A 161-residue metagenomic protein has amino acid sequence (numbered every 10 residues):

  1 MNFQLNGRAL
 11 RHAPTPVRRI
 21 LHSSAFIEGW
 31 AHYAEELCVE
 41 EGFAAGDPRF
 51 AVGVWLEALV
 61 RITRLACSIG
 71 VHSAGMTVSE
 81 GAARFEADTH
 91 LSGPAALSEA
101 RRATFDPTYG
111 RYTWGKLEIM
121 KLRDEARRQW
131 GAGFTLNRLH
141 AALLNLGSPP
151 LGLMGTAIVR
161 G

Functional and structural regions predicted by a protein language model:
M1-G161: N-terminal maturation segment of proteins
